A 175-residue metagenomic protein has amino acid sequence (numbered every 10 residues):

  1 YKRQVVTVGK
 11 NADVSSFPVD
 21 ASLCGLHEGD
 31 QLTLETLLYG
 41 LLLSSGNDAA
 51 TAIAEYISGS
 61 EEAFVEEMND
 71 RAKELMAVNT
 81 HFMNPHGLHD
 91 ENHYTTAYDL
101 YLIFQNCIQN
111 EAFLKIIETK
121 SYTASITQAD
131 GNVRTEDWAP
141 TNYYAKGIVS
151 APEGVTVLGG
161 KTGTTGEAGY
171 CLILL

Functional and structural regions predicted by a protein language model:
K2-Y98, C107-I108: Active-site-adjacent loops and short helices of periplasmic peptidoglycan-processing enzymes
S60-L175: Penicillin-recognizing serine hydrolase domain
